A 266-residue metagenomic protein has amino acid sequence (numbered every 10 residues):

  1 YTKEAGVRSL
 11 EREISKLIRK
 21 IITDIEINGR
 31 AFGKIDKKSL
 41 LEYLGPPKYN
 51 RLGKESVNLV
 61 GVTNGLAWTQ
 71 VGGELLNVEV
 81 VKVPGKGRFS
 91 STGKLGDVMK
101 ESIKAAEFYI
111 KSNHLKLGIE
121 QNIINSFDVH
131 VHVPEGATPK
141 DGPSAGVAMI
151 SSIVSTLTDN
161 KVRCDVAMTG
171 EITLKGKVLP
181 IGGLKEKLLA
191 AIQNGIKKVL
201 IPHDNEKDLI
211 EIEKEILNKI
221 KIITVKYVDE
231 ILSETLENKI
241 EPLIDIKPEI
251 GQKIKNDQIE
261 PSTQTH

Functional and structural regions predicted by a protein language model:
Y1-V7, I21-P47: Long, charged, helix-rich clamp/arm modules that form nucleic acid-engaging surfaces of large nucleic-acid-processing
K3-R19, V78: The conserved phosphate-sensing helix
S15-R19, G45, L236: Short amphipathic alpha-helical surface patches that mediate protein-protein
F32, K37, Y49-N64, V71-H266: Peripheral, non-AAA+ core regions of ATP-driven protein-machinery
